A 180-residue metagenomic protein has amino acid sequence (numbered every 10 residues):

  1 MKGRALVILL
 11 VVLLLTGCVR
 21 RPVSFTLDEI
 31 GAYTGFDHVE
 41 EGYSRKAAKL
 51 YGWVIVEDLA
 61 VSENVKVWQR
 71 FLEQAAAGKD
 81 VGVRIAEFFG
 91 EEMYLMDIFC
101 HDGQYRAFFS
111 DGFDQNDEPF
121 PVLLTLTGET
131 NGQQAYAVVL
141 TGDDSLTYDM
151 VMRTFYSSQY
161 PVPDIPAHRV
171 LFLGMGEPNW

Functional and structural regions predicted by a protein language model:
M1-A5: Positively charged n-region of N-terminal signal peptides that target proteins for export
I8, D58-V61, S145: Alpha-helical interaction segments
L10-V12: Core hydrophobic alpha-helical membrane-spanning segments
L14-G17: C-terminal motif of bacterial Sec signal peptides marking the signal peptidase cleavage site
R21-D97, G103: N-terminal export/targeting and maturation segments
G90-W180: Extracytoplasmic electrostatic interaction patches
